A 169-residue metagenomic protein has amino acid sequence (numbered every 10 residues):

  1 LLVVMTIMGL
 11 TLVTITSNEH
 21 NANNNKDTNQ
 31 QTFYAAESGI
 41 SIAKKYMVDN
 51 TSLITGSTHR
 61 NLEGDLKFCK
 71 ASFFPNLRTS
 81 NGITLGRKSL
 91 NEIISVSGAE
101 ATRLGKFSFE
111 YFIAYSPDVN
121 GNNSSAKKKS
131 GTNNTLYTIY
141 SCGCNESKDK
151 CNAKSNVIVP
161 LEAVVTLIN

Functional and structural regions predicted by a protein language model:
L2-N169: Terminal alpha-helical segments
